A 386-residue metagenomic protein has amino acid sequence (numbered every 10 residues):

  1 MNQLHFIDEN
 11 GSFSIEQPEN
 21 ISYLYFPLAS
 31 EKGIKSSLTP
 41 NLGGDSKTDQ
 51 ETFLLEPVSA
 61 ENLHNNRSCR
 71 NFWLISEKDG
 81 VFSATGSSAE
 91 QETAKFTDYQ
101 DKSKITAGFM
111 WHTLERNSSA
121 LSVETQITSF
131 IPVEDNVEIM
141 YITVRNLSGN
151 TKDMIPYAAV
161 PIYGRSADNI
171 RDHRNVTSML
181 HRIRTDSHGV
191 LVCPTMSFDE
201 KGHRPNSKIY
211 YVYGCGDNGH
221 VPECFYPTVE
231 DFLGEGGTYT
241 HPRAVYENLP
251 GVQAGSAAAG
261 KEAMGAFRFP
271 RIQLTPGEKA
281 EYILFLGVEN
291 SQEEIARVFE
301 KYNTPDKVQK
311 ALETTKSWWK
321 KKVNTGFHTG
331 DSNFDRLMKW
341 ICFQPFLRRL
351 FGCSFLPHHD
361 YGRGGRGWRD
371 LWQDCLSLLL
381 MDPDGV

Functional and structural regions predicted by a protein language model:
M1-W372, M381-V386: Anionic coordination/interaction segments
